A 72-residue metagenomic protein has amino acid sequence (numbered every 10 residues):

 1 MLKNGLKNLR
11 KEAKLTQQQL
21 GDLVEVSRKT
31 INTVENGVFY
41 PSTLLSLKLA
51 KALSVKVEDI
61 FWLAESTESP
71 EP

Functional and structural regions predicted by a protein language model:
N4-L23: Short basic helix-loop element that most often maps to the first helix and adjoining turn of HTH DNA-binding modules
Q18, K29, E58: Key DNA-contact positions within bacterial/archaeal DNA-binding proteins
V26-F39: Recognition helix of helix-turn-helix/homeodomain-like DNA-binding domains that insert into the DNA major groove
N36, V55, E65: Short, conserved catalytic or interaction motifs in soluble domains
L44-D59: DNA major-groove recognition helix of helix-turn-helix/homeodomain DNA-binding modules
F61-P72: Short, charged recognition helix plus adjacent turn of helix-turn-helix-like nucleic-acid-binding domains
